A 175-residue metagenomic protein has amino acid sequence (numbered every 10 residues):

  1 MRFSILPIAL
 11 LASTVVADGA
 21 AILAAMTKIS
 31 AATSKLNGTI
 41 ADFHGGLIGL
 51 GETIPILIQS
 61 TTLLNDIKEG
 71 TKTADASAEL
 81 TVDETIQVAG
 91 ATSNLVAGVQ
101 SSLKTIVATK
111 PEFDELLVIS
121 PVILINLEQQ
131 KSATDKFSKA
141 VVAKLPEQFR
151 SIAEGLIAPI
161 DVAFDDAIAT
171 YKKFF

Functional and structural regions predicted by a protein language model:
M1-A20: Fungal secretory targeting signals
D18-F175: Mature, structured extracellular domains of secreted fungal proteins
